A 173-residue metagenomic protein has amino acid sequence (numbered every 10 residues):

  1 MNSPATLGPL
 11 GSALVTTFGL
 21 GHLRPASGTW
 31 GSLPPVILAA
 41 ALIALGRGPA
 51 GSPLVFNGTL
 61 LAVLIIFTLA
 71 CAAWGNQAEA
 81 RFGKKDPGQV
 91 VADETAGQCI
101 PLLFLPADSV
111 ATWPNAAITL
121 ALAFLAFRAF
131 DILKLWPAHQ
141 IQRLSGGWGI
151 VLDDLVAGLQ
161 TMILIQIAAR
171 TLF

Functional and structural regions predicted by a protein language model:
N2-L33, A70-L102, F127-Q160: Interhelical loop and helix-boundary elements at the membrane-water interface of polytopic inner-membrane proteins
N2-S3, P9, A121, R170-L172: Short leucine-rich amphipathic alpha-helices used at interfaces
L23-L42, T59-F67: Short Lys/Arg-rich amphipathic alpha-helical segments
I37, A41, L45, L69 (+5 more regions): Structural signature of transmembrane alpha-helix termini at the membrane-water interface
A40-L60, L102-T119, Q166-F173: Helix-coil boundary and interhelical linker segments in multi-pass alpha-helical membrane proteins
P53-W74, A116-A126: Membrane-embedded alpha-helical segments that form the functional core of polytopic membrane enzymes, especially those
P87-V91, W113, A117-D131, T171: Membrane-interface module
